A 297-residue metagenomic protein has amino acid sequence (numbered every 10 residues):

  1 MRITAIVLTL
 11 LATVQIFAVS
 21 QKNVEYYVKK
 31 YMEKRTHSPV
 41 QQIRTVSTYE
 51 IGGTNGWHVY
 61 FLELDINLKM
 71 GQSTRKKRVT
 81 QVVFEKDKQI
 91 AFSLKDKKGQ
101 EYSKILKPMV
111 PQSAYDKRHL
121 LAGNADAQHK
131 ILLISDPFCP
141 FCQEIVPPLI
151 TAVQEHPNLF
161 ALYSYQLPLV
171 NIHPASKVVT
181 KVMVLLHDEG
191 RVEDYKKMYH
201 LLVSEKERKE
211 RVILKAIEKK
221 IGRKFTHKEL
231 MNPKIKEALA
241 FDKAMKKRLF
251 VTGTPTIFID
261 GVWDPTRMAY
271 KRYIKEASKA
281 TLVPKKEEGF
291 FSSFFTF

Functional and structural regions predicted by a protein language model:
R2-T9: Sec-dependent signal peptide recognition, specifically the positively charged N-region followed immediately by
I6, Q154, M198, A269-Y273: Composition- and surface-driven signal marking solvent-exposed, interaction-prone regions in large proteins
T13-I16: N-terminal signal peptide c-region/cleavage motif recognized by signal peptidases
V19-F61, I66-F92, K215-F297: C-terminal cap of thioredoxin/glutaredoxin-like
N55-W57, K77-R78, D126, P157-L159 (+1 more regions): Extracytoplasmic
E85-A114: A short, surface-exposed interaction/processing loop segment used at functional sites
P111-H129, Q154: A short beta-strand-turn-helix
L132-P137, Q143-R223, K247-T252, F290-S292: Structural alpha/beta surface segment adjacent to cysteine/selenocysteine redox centers across thiol/disulfide enzymes
